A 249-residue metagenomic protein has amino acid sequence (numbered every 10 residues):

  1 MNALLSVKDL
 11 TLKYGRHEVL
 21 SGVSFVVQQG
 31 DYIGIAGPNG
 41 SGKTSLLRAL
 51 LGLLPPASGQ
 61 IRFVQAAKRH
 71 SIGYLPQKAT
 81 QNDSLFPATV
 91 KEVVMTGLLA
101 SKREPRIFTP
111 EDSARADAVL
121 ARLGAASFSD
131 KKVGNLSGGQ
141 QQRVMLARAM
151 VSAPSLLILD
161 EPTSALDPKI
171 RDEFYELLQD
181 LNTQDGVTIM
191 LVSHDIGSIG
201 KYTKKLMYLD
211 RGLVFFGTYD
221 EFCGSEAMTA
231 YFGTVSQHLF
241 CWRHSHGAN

Functional and structural regions predicted by a protein language model:
M95, P110-F128: Conserved ABC ATPase "signature" region
K132-L136: Conserved ABC ATPase signature
A153: Conserved catalytic motifs of ABC-family nucleotide-binding domains
L157-D160: Catalytic Walker B motif of ABC-type/P-loop ATPase nucleotide-binding domains
S193-H194: H-loop/switch region of ABC-family ATPase nucleotide-binding domains
K205-T218: H-loop (His-switch) and adjacent beta-strand-loop-beta switch element of ABC-type ATPase nucleotide-binding domains
F216, D220, G224-N249: ABC ATPase nucleotide-binding domains
